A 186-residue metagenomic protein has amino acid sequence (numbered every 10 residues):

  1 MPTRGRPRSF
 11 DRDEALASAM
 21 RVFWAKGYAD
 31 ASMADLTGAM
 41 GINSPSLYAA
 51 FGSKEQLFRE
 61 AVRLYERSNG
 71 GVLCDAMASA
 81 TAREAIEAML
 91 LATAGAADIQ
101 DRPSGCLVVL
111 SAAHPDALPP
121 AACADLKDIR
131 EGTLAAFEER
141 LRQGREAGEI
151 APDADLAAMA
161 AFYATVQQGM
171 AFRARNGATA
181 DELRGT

Functional and structural regions predicted by a protein language model:
M1-F10: N-terminal intrinsically disordered/low-complexity leader segments
T3, E14, S18, V22-Q56 (+1 more regions): Helix-turn-helix
E60, L73-S104, L156-Y163: Hydrophobic alpha-helical connector segments
R63-N69: Short, basic, alpha-helical segments at the C-terminal edge of helix-turn-helix-like DNA-binding modules
A85-I86, Q100-A121: Amphipathic alpha-helical segments used for helix-helix packing
A96-I99, A117, Q143, Y163-D181: Amphipathic C-terminal alpha-helical segment
S104-V109, P152-R173, T186: Hydrophobic alpha-helical segments that form the core of small-molecule binding pockets and/or dimer interfaces
P120-E146, A158, G185: Amphipathic alpha-helical packing segments from all-alpha helical-bundle domains
